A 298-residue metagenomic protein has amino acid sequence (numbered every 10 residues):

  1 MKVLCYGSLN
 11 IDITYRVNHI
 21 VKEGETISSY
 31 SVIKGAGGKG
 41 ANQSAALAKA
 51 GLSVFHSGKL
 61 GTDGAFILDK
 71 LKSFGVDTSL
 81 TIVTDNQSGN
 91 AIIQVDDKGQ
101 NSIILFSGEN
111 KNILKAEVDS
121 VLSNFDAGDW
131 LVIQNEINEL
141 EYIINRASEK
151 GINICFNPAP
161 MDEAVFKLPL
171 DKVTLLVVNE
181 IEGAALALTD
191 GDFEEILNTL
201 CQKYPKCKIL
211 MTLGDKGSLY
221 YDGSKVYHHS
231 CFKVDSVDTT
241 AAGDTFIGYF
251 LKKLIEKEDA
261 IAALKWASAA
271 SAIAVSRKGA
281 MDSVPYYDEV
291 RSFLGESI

Functional and structural regions predicted by a protein language model:
M1-E23: Positively charged, low-complexity intrinsically disordered leader regions
M1-L9, D69-V83, V95-Y227, G295: Ribokinase/PfkB-type carbohydrate-kinase core domain
V3, E23-N90, S292-S297: Substrate-binding N-lobe of the ribokinase-like
I20-S29, V177-N179, H228-S230: Short glycine/proline- and charge-enriched loop/turn segments that cap or connect secondary-structure elements
I27, S31-G38, N42, N86-Q87 (+6 more regions): Residues at secondary-structure transition points
L47, N179, G243: Short, conserved phosphate/pyrophosphate- and ester-handling motifs at nucleotide-, phospho-/glycolipid
A48-K49, S148, I255: Gly/Ala-rich phosphate-binding loop of Rossmann-like dinucleotide-binding domains, activating on the conserved
E163, F193-I298: Conserved phosphate-binding/catalytic region of the ribokinase-like
